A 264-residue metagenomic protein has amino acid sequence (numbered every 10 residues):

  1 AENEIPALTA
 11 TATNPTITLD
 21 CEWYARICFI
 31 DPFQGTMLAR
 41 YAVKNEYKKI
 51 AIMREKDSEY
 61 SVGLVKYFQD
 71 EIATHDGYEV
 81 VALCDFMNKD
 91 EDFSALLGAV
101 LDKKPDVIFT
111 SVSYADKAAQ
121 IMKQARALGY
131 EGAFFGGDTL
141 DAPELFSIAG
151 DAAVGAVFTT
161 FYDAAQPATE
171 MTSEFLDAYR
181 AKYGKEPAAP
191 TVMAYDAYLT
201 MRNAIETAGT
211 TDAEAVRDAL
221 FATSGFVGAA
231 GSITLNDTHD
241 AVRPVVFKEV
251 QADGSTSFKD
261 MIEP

Functional and structural regions predicted by a protein language model:
E2-A25: Flexible loop/hinge segments that line or gate small-molecule binding clefts
N3-I5, V65-F161: Extracellular/periplasmic bilobed ligand-binding domains
A12-I17, P32-F33, K56-Y60, F86-E91 (+5 more regions): Solvent-exposed loop/turn segments at secondary-structure junctions within structured extracellular/periplasmic domains
W23-N88, V107, M201: An alpha-beta-alpha
I27-A51, V62-L64, D92-S94, A118 (+3 more regions): Hydrophobic alpha-helical segments within soluble ligand-binding/sensing domains
M122-Y195, E206, V250, T256-E263: Extracellular/periplasmic periplasmic-binding protein-like sensory domains
A181-T191, T200-S255: Segments of small-molecule ligand-sensing domains
